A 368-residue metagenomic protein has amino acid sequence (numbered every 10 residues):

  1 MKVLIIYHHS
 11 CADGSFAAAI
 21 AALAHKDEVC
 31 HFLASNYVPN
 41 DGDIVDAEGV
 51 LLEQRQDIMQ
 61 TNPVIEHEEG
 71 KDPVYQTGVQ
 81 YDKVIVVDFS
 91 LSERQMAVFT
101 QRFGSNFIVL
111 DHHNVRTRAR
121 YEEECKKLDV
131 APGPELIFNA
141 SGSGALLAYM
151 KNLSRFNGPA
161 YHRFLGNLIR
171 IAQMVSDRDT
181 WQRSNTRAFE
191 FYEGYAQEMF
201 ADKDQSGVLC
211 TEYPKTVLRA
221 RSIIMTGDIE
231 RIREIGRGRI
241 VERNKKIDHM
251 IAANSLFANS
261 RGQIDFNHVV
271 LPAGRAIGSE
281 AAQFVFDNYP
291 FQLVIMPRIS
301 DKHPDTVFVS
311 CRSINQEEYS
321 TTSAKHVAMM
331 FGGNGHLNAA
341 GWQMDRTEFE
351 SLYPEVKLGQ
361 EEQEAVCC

Functional and structural regions predicted by a protein language model:
M1-Q205, E234-R237, V241-C368: Replace "Mg2+/Mn2+-dependent" with "divalent metal-dependent
D204-E242: Long, charge-rich alpha-helical interaction segments
